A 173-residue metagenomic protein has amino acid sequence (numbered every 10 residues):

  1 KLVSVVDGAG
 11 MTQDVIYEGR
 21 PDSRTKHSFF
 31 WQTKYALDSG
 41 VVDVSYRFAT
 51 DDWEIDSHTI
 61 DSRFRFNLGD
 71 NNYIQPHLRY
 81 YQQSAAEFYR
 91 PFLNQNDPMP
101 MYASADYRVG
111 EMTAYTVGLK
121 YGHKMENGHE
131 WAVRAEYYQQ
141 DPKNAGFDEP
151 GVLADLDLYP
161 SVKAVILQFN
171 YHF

Functional and structural regions predicted by a protein language model:
K1-E54: Acidic, serine/threonine- and glycine-rich low-complexity intrinsically disordered segments that serve as flexible
K1-V6, Y46, I55-I60, E87-L93 (+1 more regions): Outer-membrane beta-barrel translocator domains and adjoining extracellular loop/strand segments of Gram-negative
S23-F29, D56-H58, E111-Y115, S161-V165: Residues that define the transmembrane beta-barrel architecture of outer-membrane proteins
T25-H27, Y35-S39, F48-D52, Y80-S84 (+3 more regions): Transmembrane beta-strands of outer-membrane beta-barrel pores
H27, D38-V42, H58, D70-I74 (+2 more regions): Outer-envelope beta-barrel architecture signal
V44-Y46, F64, P76-L78, L119 (+2 more regions): Membrane-embedded beta-strand positions of outer-membrane beta-barrel proteins
Y73-K124, E149-G151, L156-L158: Outer-membrane beta-barrel translocator/channel fold
Y121, P160-F173: Outer-membrane beta-barrel "beta-signal"
